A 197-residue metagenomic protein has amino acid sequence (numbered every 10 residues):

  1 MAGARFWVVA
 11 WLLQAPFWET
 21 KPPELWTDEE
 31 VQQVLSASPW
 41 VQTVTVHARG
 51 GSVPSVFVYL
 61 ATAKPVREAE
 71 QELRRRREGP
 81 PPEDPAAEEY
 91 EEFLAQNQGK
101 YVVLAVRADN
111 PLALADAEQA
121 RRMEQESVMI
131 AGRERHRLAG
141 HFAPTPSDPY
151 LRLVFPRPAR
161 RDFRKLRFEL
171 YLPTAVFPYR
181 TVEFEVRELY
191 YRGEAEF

Functional and structural regions predicted by a protein language model:
M1-A10: Sec-dependent signal peptide recognition, specifically the positively charged N-region followed immediately by
A15-F197: PEST-like low-complexity, intrinsically disordered acidic/proline/serine-rich tracts that flank trafficking/processing
